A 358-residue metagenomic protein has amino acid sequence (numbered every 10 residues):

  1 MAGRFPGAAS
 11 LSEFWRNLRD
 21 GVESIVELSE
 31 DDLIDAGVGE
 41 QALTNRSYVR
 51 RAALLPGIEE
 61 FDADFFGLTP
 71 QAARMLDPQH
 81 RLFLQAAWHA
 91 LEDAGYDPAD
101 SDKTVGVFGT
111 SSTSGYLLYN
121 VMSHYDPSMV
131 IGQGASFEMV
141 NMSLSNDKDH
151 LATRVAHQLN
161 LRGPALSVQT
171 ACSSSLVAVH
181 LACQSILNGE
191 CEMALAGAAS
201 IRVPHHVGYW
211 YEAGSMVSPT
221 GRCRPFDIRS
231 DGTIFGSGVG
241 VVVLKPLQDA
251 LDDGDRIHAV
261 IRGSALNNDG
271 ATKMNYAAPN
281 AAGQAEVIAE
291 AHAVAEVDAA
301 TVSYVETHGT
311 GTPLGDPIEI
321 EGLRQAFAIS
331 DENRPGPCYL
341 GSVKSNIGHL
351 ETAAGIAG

Functional and structural regions predicted by a protein language model:
M1-G358: Condensing-enzyme catalytic core of the thiolase-fold
